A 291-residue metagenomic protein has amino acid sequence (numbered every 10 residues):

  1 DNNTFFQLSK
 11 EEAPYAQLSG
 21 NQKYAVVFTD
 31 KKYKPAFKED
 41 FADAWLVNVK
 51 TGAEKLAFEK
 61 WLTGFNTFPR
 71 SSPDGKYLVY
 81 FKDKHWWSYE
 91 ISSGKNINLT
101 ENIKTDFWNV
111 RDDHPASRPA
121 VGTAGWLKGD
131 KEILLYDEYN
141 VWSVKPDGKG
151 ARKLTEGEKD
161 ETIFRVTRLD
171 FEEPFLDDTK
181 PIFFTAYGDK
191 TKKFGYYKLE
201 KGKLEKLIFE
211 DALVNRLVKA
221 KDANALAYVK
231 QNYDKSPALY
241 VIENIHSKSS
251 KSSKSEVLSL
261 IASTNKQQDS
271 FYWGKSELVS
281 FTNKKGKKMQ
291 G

Functional and structural regions predicted by a protein language model:
D1, P14-Y15, E158, I163-H246 (+1 more regions): Non-catalytic accessory segments flanking enzyme active sites
D1, S9-P14, T29-D43, E59-N66 (+8 more regions): A flexible loop/linker signature enriched in serine peptidases of the S9 family
N2, V49-G52, I91-G94, P146-K149 (+2 more regions): Short loop/turn segments that connect beta-strands within beta-propeller blades
T4-F5, G20-K23, V47-K84: A conserved hydrophobic secondary-structure block that centers on an alpha-helix together with its immediately flanking
A16-Y24, F68-Y77, A124-E132, E173-T179 (+2 more regions): Blade-terminus and WD-like Trp-Asp/Gly-His loop motifs, strongest in beta-propeller folds
G64-S72, R111-G129, K159-T179, Y272: Short coil-to-beta transitions that initiate beta-strands within beta-rich domains
E132-P146, A151-K153, P181-F183: Exposed, low-structure sequence patches enriched in small/polar residues
